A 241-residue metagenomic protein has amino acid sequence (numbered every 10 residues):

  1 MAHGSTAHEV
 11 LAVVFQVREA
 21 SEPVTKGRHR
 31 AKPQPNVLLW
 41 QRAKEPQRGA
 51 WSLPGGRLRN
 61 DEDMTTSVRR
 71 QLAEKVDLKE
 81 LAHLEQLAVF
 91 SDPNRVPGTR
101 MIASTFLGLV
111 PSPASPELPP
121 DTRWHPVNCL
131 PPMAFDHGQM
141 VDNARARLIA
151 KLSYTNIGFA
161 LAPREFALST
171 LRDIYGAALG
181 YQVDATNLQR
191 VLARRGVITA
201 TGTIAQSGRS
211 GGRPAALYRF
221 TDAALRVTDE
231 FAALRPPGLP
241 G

Functional and structural regions predicted by a protein language model:
M1-W51: N-terminal strand-loop-strand
H8-V10, K32-N36, T65-E117, C129 (+2 more regions): Active-site segment of metal-dependent pyrophosphate-handling enzymes, primarily the Nudix hydrolase catalytic core
Q47-G49, S153, A160: A conserved beta-turn-beta hairpin within the catalytic core of GNAT-like acetyltransferases that forms part
L53-D61, A160-L161: Short histidine-centered catalytic/ligand-binding loop motif
T105-G108, P116-L152, P163-T170, I174 (+2 more regions): NUDIX/MutT-family hydrolases
D173-Q182: Short helix-coil junctions and helix-kink-helix linkers
A200-G241: Long, intrinsically disordered, low-complexity Ser/Thr/Pro-rich regulatory/activation regions of nuclear proteins
